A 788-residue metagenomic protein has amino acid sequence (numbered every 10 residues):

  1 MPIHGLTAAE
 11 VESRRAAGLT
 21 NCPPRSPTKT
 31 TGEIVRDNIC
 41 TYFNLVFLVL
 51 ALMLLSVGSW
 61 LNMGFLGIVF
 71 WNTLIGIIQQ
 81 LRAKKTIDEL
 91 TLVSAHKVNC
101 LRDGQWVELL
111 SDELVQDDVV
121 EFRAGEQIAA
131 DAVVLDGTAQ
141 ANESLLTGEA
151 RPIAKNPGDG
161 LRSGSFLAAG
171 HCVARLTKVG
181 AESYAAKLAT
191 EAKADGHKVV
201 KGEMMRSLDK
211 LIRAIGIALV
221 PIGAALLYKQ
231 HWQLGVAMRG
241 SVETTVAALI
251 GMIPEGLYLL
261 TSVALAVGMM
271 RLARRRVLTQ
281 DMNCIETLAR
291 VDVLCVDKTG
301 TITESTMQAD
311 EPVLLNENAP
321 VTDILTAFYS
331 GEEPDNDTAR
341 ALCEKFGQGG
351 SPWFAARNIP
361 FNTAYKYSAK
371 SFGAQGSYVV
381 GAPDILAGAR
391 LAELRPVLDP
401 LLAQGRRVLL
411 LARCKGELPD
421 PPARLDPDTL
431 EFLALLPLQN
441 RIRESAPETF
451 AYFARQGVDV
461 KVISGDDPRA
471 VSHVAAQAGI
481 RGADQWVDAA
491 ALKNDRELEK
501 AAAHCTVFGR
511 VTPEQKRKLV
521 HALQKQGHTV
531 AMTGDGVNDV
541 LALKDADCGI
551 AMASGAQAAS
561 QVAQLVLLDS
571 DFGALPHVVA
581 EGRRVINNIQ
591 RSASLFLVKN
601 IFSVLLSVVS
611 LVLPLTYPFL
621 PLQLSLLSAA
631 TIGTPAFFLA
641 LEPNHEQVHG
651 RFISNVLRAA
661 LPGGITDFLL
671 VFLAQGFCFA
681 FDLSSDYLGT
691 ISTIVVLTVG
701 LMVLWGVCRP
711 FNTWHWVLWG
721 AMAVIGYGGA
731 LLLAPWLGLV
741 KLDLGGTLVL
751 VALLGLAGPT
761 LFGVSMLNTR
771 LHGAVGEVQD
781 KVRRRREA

Functional and structural regions predicted by a protein language model:
I3-G5, A9, R15-R25, T73 (+3 more regions): Actuator/coupling domain of P-type ATPases
T20-C100, W106, K210, A214 (+1 more regions): Transmembrane helix-loop-helix hairpins at the membrane interface
L45-G67, I217-P254, M270-R276, I601-P621 (+2 more regions): Helix-interface capping motifs at the ends of transmembrane segments in multi-pass membrane proteins
I75, Q105, T177-G180, L227-W232 (+11 more regions): Conserved beta-strand/loop elements of the cytosolic catalytic core of P-type E1-E2 ATPases, chiefly in the P-domain
A95-D209, L410, N494-A502, T506 (+1 more regions): Cytosolic catalytic regions of P-type ion-transporting ATPases
L226, L257, L265, A483-A531 (+3 more regions): Membrane-embedded transport module
R290-E431, L438, A451-Y452, V460-S472 (+4 more regions): Cytosolic catalytic regions of ATP/NTP-dependent phosphoryl-transfer enzymes
